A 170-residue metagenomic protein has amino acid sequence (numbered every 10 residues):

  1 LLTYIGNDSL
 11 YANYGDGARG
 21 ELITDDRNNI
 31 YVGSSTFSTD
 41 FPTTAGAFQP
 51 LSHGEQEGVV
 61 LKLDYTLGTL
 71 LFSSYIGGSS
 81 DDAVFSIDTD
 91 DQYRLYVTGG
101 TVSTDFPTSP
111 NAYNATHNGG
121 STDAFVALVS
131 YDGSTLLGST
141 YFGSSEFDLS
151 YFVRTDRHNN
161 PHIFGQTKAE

Functional and structural regions predicted by a protein language model:
L1-E170: A sequence-level/structural motif corresponding to short, flexible coil/turn segments enriched in small polar residues
